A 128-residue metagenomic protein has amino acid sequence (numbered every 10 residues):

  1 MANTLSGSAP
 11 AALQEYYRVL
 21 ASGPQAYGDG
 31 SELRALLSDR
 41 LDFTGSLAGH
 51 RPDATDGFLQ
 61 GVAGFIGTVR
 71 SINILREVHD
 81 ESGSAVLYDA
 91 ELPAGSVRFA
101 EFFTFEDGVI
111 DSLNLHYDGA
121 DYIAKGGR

Functional and structural regions predicted by a protein language model:
M1-T4, Q60-R128: A beta-strand edge to alpha-helix "cap/lid" segment located at domain peripheries
A2-L36: Short acidic-aromatic low-complexity motifs
P10, S38, T55, S96 (+1 more regions): Secondary-structure boundary/capping motif
G23-Q25, D53-A54, D118: General structural signal for secondary-structure boundaries
G30-D80: A solvent-exposed, acidic/Ser-Thr-rich amphipathic alpha-helical stretch
